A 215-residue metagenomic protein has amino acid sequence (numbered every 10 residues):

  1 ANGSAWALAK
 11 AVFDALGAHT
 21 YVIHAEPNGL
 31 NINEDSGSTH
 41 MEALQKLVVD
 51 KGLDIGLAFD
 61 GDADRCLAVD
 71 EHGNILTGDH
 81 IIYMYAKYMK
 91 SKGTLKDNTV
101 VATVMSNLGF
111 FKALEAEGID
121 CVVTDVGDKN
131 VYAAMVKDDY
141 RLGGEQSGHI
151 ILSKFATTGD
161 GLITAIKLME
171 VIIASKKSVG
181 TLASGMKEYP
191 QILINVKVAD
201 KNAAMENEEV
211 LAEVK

Functional and structural regions predicted by a protein language model:
A1-S175, V179, E188, I192-V196: Phosphate-binding chemistry for phosphorylated carbohydrates and sugar-nucleotides
S175-K215: Catalytic-core signal marking the mid-to-C-terminal active-site face
